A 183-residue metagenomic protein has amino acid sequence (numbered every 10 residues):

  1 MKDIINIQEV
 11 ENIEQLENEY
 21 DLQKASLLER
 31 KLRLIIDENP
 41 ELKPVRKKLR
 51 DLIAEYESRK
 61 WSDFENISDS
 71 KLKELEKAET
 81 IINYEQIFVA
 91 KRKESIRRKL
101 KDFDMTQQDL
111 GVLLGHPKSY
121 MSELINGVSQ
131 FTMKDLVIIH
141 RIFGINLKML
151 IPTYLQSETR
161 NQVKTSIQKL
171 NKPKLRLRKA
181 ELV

Functional and structural regions predicted by a protein language model:
M1-L52: DNA-contacting interfaces and partner/effector-binding or oligomerization modules in DNA-centric proteins
K73-F103, K148: A short, Lys/Arg-rich alpha-helix, primarily the initiator
R92-D109, L113, S166-I167, K172-K174: Short basic helix-loop element that most often maps to the first helix and adjoining turn of HTH DNA-binding modules
G115-F131: Recognition helix of helix-turn-helix/homeodomain-like DNA-binding domains that insert into the DNA major groove
K134-M149: DNA major-groove recognition helix of helix-turn-helix/homeodomain DNA-binding modules
I151-V183: Short, charged recognition helix plus adjacent turn of helix-turn-helix-like nucleic-acid-binding domains
